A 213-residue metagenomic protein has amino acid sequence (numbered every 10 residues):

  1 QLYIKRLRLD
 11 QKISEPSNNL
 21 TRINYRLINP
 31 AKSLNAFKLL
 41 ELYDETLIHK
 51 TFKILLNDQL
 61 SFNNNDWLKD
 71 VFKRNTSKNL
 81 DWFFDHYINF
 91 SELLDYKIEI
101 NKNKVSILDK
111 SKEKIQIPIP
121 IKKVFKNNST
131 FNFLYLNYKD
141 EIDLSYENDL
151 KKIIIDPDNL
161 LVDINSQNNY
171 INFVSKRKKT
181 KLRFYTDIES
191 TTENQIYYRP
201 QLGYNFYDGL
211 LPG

Functional and structural regions predicted by a protein language model:
Q1, N19-R22, D163: Juxtacatalytic substrate-recognition/specificity segment
Q1-L9: Post-HExxH zinc-binding segment in Zn-dependent metallohydrolases
Q11, S91, N159-V162: Flexible, active-site-adjacent loop/turn segments at secondary-structure boundaries
E15-N101, V105: Amphipathic alpha-helical substructures
R26, K110, N205-F206: Residues embedded in well-ordered secondary-structure elements
L47-I48, T76, L80-F83, L93-P157: Beta-strand-rich binding/interaction modules
I117, N127, F133-D149, I154-G213: Outer-membrane beta-barrel initiation region
